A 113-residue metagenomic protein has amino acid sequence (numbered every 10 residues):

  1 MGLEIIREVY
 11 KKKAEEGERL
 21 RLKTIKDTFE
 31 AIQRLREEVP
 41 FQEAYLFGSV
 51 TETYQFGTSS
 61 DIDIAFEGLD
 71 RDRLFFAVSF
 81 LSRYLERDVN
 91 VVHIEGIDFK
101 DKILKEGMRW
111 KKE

Functional and structural regions predicted by a protein language model:
M1-Y45, T51-T58, E67-E113: Catalytic core of pol beta-like nucleotidyltransferases
